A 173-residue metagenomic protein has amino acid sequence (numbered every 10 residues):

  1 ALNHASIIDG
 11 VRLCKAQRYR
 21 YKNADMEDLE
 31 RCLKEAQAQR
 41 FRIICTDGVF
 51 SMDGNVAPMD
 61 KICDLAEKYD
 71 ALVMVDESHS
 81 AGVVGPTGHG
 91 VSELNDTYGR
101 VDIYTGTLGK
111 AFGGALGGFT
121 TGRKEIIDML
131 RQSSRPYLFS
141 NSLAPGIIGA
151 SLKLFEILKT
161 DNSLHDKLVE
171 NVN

Functional and structural regions predicted by a protein language model:
A1, R20-A24, N141: Short beta->alpha connector loops at strand-helix junctions that form conserved, small/polar/Pro-enriched
A1-A5, M26, N171: Conserved PLP-anchoring active-site segment centered on the Schiff-base-forming lysine
H4, N23, H79: Histidine-centered active-site/metal-ligand motif
I7-K15: Active-site-proximal loop->helix
Q17-R20, Y104-T105: Conserved beta-strand scaffold positions in the cores of enzyme catalytic domains, especially in NTP/NDP-utilizing
Y19-V75: Active-site phosphate-binding strand-loop segment of PLP-dependent enzymes
Y69-L72, H79, V84-N173: Active-site C-terminal subdomain of aminotransferase-like
